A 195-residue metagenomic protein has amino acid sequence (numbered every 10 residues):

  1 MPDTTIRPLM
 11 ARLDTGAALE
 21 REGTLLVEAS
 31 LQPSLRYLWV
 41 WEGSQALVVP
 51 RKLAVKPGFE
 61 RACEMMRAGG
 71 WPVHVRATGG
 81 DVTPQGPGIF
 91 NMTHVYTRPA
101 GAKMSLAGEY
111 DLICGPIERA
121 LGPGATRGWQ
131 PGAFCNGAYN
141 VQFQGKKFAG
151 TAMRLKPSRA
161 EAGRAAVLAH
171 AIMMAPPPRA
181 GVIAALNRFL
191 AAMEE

Functional and structural regions predicted by a protein language model:
M1-A77: N-terminal low-complexity, intrinsically disordered segments
R12, L53, Y96-A102, P177-R179: A generic structural motif
V73-T78, T126-Q130: A short, aromatic/hydrophobic, helix- or strand-capping loop or linear motif that either lines the entrance/gate
A77-T83, G88-I89: Short glycine-enriched loops at secondary-structure junctions
G86-R98, R164-A166: DPxDG-like acidic metal-binding loop motif
A102-E109, I113-E195: Catalytic beta-strand/loop module used to bind and position nucleotide/cofactor moieties in cofactor-attachment
